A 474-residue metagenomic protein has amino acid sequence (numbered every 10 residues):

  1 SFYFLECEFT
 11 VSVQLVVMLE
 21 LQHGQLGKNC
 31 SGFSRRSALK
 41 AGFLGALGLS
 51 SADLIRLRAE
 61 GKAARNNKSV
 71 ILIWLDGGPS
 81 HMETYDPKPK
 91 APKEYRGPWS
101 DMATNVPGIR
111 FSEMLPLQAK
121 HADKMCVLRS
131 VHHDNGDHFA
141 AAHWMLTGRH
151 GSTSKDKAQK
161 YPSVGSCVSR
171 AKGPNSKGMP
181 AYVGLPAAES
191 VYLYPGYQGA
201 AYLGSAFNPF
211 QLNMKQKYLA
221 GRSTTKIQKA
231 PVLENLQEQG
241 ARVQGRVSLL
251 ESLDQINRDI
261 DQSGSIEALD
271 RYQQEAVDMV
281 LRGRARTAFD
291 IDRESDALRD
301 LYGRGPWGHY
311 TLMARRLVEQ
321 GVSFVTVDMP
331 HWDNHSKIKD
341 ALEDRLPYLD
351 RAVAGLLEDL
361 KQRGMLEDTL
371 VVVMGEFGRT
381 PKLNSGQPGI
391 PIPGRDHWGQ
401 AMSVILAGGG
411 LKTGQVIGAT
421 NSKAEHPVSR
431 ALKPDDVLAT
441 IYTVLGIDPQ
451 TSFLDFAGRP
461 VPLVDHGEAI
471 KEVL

Functional and structural regions predicted by a protein language model:
F4, Q14-L474: Ligand-binding pockets and gating/stacking loops
